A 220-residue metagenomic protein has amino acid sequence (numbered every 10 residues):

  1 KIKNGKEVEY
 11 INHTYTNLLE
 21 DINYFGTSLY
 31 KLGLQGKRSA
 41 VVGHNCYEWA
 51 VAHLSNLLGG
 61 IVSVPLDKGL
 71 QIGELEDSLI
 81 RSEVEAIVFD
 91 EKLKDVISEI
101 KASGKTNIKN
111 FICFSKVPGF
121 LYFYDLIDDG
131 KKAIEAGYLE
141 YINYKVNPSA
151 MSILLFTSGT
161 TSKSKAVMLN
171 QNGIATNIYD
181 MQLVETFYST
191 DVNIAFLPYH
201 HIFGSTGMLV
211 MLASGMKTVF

Functional and structural regions predicted by a protein language model:
K1-C46, A50-L54, Q71-E76, K131 (+1 more regions): Conserved AMP-binding/adenylate-forming core of the ANL superfamily
N12-T16, K145, S152-T176: Conserved AMP-binding A3 loop
T16, K37, G73, E85 (+5 more regions): Structural detector for helix-capping/boundary residues
K37-R38, H44-V64, K68-I72, R81-A86 (+2 more regions): A short helix-loop-beta submotif of the ANL/AMP-binding
S39, N56, I87, M151 (+3 more regions): Conserved S/T- and glycine-rich ATP-binding loop of Class I adenylate-forming
L58-D129: Structural core segment of the AMP-binding/adenylate-forming
P118, K131-F156, K163, T186-V192: Conserved pre-ATP/AMP-binding loop-to-beta segment of ANL
A175-V192, Y199-F220: Conserved AMP-binding/adenylation subdomain of ANL enzymes
